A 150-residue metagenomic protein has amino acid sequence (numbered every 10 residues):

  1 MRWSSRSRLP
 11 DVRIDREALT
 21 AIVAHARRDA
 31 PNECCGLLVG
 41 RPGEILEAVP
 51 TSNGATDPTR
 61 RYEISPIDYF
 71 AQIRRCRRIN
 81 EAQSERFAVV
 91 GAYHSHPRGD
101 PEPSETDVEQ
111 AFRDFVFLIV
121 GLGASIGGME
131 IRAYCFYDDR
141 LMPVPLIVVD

Functional and structural regions predicted by a protein language model:
M1-V89, P97-D150: Conserved beta-strand-loop surface patch within small alpha/beta domains used for substrate/adaptor or ligand engagement
